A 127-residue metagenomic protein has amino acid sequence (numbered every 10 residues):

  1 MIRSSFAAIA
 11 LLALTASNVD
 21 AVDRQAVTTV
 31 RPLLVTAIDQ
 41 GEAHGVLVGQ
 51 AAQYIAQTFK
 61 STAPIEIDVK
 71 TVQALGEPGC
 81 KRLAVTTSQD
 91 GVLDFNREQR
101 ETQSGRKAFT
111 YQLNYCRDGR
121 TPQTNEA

Functional and structural regions predicted by a protein language model:
M1-F6: Bacterial N-terminal signal peptides that target proteins for export
A7, S61, Q73-L75, L93 (+1 more regions): A generic structural micro-environment signature that highlights single residues at secondary-structure boundaries
A8-A10, S88: Hydrophobic alpha-helical signal-anchor/transmembrane segments
A10, V72-A74, T102: Residues embedded in well-ordered secondary-structure elements
L14-N18: N-terminal signal peptide c-region/cleavage motif recognized by signal peptidases
A21-G79, A84: N-terminal secretory signal peptides
V69-T71, V85-T87, L113-R117: Surface-exposed beta-strand edges and flanking loops
D90-A127: A short, surface-exposed beta-strand/turn
